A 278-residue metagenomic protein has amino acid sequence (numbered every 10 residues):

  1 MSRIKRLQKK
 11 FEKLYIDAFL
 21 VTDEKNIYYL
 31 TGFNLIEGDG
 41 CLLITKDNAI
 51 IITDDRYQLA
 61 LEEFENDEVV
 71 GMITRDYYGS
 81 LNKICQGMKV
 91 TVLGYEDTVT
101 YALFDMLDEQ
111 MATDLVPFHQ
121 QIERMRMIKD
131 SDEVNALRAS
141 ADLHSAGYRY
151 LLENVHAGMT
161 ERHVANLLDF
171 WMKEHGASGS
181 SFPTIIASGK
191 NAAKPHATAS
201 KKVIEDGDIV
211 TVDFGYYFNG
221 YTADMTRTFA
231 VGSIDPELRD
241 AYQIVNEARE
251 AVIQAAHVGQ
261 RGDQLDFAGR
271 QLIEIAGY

Functional and structural regions predicted by a protein language model:
M1-Y278: Active-site neighborhoods and metal-handling regions in enzymes and metal-associated proteins
